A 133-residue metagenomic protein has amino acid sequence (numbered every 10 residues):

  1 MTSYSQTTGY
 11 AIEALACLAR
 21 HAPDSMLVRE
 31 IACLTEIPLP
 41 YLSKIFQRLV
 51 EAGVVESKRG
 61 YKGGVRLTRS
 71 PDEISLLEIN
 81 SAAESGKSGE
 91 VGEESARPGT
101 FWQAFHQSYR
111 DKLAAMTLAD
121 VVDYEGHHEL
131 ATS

Functional and structural regions predicted by a protein language model:
T2-I37, E56, R66: N-terminal helix-turn-helix DNA-binding core of bacterial DNA-binding proteins
L15, F46-Q47: Short, hydrophobic-biased segments on the C-terminal half of alpha helices that form "recognition helices"
C33, V50-E51: Alpha-helical residues within the helix-turn-helix
P40: Key DNA-contact positions within bacterial/archaeal DNA-binding proteins
A52-T68: Beta-hairpin "wing" of winged helix-turn-helix
P71-A96: Conserved segment of winged-helix/HTH DNA-binding domains
G92-S133: C-terminal regulatory/oligomerization modules of transcriptional regulators
